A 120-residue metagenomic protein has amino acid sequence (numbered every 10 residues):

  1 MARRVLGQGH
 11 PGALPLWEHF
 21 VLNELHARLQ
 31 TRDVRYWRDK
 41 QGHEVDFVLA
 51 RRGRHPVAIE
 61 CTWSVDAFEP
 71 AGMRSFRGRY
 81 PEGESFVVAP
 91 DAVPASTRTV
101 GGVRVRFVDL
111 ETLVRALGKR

Functional and structural regions predicted by a protein language model:
M1-R120: A cross-kingdom feature that marks ATP-driven nucleic-acid transaction machinery
